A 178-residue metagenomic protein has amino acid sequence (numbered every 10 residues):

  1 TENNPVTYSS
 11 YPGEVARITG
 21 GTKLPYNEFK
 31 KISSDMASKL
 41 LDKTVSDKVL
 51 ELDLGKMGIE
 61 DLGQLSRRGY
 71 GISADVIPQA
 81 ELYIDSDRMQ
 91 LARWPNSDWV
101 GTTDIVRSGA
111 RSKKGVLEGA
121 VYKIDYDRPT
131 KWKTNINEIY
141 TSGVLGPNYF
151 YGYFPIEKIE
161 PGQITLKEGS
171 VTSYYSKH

Functional and structural regions predicted by a protein language model:
T1-H178: Extracellular polysaccharide-degrading/modifying enzymes targeting complex plant/algal/animal polysaccharides
